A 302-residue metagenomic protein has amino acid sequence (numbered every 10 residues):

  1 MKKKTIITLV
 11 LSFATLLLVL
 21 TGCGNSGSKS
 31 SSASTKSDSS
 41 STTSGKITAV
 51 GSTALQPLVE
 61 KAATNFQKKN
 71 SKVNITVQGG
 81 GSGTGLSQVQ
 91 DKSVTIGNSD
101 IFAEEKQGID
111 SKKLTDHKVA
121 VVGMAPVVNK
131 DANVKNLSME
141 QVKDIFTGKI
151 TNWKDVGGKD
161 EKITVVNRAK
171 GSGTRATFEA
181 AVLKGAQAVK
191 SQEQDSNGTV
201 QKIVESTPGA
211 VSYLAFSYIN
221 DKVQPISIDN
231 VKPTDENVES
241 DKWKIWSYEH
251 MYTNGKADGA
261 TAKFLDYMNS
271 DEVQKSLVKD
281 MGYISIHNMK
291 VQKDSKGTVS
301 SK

Functional and structural regions predicted by a protein language model:
M1-V10: Bacterial N-terminal signal peptides that target proteins for export
L11-L17: Hydrophobic helical h-region of N-terminal Sec-dependent signal peptides in bacterial secretory/periplasmic proteins
L18-G22: C-terminal motif of bacterial Sec signal peptides marking the signal peptidase cleavage site
G24-N70, N74, G80-G83, S87-Q90 (+3 more regions): Exported/periplasmic ABC-transporter solute-binding proteins
